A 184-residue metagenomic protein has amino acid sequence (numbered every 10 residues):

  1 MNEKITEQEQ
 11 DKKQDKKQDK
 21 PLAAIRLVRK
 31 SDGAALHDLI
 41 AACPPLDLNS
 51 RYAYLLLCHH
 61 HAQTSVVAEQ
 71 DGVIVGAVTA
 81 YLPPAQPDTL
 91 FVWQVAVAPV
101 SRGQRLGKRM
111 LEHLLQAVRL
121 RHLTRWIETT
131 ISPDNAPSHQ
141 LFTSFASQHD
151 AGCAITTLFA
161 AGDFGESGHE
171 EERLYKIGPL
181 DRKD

Functional and structural regions predicted by a protein language model:
T6-K20: Compositionally biased, intrinsically disordered low-complexity segments enriched for polar/charged residues
A23-L36: A short beta-loop-alpha structural element at the N-terminal edge of CoA-dependent acyl/N-acetyltransferase catalytic
V67, V73-L82, T89-F91, A96: Conserved beta-strand in the GNAT
P83-V92, R102, R121-R125: A conserved beta-turn-beta hairpin within the catalytic core of GNAT-like acetyltransferases that forms part
V97, G103-Q116, Q140: Conserved acetyl-CoA-binding loop-helix of GNAT-fold acetyltransferases
K108, P133-I155: Conserved active-site alpha-helix within GNAT-family acetyltransferase domains
R119-P133: Conserved GNAT acetyl-CoA-binding A-motif
H149-D184: C-terminal "cap" of GNAT-fold acetyltransferases
